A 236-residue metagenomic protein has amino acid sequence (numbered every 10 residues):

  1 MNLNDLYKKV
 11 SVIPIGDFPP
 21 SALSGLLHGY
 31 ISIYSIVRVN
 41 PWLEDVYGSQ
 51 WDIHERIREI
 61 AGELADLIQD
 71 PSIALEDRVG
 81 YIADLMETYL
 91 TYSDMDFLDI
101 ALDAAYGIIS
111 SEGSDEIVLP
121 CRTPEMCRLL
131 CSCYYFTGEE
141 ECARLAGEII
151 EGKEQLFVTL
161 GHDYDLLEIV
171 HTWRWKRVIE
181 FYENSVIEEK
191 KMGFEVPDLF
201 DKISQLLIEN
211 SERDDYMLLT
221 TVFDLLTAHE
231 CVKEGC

Functional and structural regions predicted by a protein language model:
M1-C236: Glycan-recognition and catalytic cores of secretory/periplasmic carbohydrate-active enzymes
